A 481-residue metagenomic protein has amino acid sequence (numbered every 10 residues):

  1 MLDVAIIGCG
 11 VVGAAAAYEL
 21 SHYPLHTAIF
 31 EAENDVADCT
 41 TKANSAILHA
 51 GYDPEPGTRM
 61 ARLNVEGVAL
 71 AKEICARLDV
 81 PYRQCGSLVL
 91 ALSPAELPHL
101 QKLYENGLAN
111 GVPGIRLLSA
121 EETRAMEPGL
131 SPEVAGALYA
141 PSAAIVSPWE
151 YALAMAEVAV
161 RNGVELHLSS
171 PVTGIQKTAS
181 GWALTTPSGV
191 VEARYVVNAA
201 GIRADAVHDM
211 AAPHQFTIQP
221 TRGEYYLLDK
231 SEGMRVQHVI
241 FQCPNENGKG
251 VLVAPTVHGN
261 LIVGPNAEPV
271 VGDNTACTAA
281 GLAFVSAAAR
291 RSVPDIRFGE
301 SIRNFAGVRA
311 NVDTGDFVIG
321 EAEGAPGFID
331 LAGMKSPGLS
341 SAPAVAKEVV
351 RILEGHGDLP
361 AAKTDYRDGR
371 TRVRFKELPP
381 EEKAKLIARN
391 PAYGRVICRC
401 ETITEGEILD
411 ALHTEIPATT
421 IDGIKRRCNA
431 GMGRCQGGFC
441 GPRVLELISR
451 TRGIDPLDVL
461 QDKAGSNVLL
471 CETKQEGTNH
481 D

Functional and structural regions predicted by a protein language model:
L2-A28: N-terminal Rossmann-like FAD-binding beta1-loop-alpha1 element of flavoenzymes
A15, I175-S180, L184-G264, E268-T278 (+3 more regions): Flavin-dependent oxidoreductases
H22-K42: Glycine-rich FAD pyrophosphate-binding loop
A46-M126, A135, G250-V251: Dinucleotide-binding Rossmann-like beta1-alpha1 core, especially the glycine-rich loop that anchors the ADP
R62-V65, L90-H99, L138-E157, A276-A280 (+2 more regions): Short beta-strand to alpha-helix junction loop
L138-Y195: Helical element adjacent to the flavin cofactor pocket in flavoenzyme catalytic cores
G248, V257-H258, D273-V396, I403-I416 (+2 more regions): C-terminal catalytic lobe of FAD-dependent flavoproteins
T404-T414, G438-P456: Iron-sulfur (Fe-S) cluster-binding segments and ferredoxin-like electron-carrier domains, especially [2Fe-2S]
